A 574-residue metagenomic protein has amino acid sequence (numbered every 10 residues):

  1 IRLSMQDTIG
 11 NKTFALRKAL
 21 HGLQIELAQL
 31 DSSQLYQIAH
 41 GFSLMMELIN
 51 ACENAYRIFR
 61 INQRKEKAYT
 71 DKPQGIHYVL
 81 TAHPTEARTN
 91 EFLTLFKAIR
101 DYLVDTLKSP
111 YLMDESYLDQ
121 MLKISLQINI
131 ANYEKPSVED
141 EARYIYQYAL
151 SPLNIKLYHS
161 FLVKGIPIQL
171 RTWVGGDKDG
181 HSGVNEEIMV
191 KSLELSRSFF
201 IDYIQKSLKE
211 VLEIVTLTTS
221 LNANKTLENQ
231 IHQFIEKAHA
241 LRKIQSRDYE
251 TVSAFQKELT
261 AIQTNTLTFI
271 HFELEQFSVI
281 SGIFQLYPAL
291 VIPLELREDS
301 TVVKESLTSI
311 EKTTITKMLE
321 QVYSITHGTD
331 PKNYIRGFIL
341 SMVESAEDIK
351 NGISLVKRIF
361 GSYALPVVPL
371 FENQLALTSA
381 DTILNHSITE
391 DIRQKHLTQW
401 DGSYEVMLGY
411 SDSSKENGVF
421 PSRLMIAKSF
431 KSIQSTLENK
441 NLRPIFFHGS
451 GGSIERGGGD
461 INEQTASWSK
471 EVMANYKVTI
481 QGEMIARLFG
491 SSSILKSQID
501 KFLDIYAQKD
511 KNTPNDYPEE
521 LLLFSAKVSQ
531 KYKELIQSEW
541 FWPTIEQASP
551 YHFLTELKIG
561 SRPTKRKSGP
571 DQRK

Functional and structural regions predicted by a protein language model:
I1-A39, F59, K65, D140 (+15 more regions): Acidic, glycine-enriched catalytic cores built around paired aspartates
I1-L307, E311-T314, L365, G458 (+2 more regions): Often metal-dependent polyanion-binding catalytic scaffolds in large enzymes
L95-I99, Y334, G402, R443: Short loop/turn motifs at secondary-structure junctions
F96, R100, E115-L126, A142-L162 (+16 more regions): Short, well-ordered alpha-helical packing segments
Q169-L170, Y334, G402, V472: A generic structural signal for well-ordered coil/turn residues at beta-strand boundaries that shape enzyme active-site
E186, S192-L212, I359-A526: Catalytic or ion-translocation cores adjacent to nucleophile or general acid/base/metal-coordination motifs in diverse
Q233, T268-K350, S354, R358 (+4 more regions): Active-site cores of enzymes that catalyze phosphoryl transfer or operate on phosphate-rich substrates
Q263, G337-I339, L370, F447: Short glycine-rich or small-residue beta-strand-to-loop segments that form or flank ligand, phosphate, metal/Fe-S
